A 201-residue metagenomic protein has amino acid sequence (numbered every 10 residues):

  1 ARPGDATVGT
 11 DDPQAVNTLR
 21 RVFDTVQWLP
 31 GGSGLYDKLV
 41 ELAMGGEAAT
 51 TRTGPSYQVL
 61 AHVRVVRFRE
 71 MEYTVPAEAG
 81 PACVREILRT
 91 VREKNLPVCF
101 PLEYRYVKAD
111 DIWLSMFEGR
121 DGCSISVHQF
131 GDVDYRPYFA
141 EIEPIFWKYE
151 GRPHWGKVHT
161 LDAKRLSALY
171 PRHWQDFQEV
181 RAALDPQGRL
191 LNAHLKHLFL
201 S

Functional and structural regions predicted by a protein language model:
A1-S201: Noncatalytic alpha-helical scaffold of FAD-dependent oxidoreductases
